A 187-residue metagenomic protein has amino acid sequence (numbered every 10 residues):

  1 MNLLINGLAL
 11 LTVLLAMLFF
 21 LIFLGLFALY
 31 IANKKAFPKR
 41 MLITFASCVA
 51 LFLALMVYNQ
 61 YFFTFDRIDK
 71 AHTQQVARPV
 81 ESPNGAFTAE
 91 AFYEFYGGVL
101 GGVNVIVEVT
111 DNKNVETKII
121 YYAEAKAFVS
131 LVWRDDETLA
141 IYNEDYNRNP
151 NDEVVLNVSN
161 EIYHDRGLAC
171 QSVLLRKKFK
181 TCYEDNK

Functional and structural regions predicted by a protein language model:
M1-A32: Membrane-embedded alpha-helical segments of integral membrane proteins
I31-L42: Membrane-interface helix-boundary motifs at transmembrane edges
R40-F62: Internal/C-terminal transmembrane anchor helices
L55-V115: N-terminal export/targeting and maturation segments
V80-G85, S130-T138: Blade-terminus and WD-like Trp-Asp/Gly-His loop motifs, strongest in beta-propeller folds
T117-Y121: A short beta-strand motif characteristic of beta-propeller blades
A123-A127: Short coil/turn segments at the loop-to-beta-strand junctions that recur within blades of beta-propeller repeat folds
P150-K187: C-terminal partner/receptor-binding element of secreted or periplasmic proteins
